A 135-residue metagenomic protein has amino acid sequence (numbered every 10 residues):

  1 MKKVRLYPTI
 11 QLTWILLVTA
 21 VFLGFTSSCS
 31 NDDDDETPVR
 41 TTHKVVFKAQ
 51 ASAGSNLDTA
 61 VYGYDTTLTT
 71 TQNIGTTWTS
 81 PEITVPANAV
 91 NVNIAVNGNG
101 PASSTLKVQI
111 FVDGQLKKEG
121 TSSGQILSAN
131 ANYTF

Functional and structural regions predicted by a protein language model:
K2-I15: Bacterial N-terminal signal peptides that target proteins for export
K2-V4, V21-V46: Bacterial Sec-dependent N-terminal signal peptides
T37-T41, S80-N88, Y133-F135: Extracellular and analogous surface-interaction loops
R40-V61: Single-residue "anchor" positions within short linear motifs
V46-K48, K107-F111: Beta-strand signatures of extracellular beta-sandwich domains
G54-S103: Mature extracytoplasmic domains of secretory-pathway proteins
L68-Q72, Q109-Q125: Short, exposed beta-strand-loop hairpins at the edges of beta-sheets in extracellular/periplasmic proteins
G124-F135: Short, low-complexity, Pro/Ser/Thr/Gly-rich segments in the mature regions of secreted, periplasmic
